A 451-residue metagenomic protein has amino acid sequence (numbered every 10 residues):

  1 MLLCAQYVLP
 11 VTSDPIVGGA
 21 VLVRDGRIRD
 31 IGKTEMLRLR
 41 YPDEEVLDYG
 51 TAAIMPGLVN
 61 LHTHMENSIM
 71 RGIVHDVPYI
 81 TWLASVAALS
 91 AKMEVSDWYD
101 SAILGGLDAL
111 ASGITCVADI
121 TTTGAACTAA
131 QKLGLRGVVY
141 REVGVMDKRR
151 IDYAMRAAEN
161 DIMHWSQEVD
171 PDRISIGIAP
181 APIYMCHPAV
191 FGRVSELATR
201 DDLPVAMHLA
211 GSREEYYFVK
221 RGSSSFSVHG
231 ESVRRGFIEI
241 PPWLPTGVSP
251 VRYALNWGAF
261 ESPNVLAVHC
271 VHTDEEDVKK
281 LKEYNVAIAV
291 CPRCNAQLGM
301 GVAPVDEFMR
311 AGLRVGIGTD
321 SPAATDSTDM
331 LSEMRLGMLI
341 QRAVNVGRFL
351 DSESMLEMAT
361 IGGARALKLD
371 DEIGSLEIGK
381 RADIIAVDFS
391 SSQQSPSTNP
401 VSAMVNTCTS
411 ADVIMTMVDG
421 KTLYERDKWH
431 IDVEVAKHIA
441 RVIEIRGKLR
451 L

Functional and structural regions predicted by a protein language model:
M1-G19, R24-R29, R40, L209 (+1 more regions): Active-site microenvironment of metallo-dependent hydrolases
M1-L3, L39-I80, I103, L107-A111: Replace "His-x-His-based motif
Q6, V21, G26, T51 (+15 more regions): Divalent metal-coordination and catalytic microenvironments
A53, R71-L135, R156-P171, R441-G447: Alpha-helical scaffold segments that flank or form the walls of functional sites
H64, T122, E142-M146, A179-I183 (+4 more regions): Active-site beta-loop-alpha junctions enriched in small/polar residues
I69-D100, V138-G144, R213-S262, L336-L350: Active-site gating loops and adjacent loop-to-helix segments of metal-dependent hydrolytic enzymes
T128, M155-A287, G299-V315, D371: Histidine/acidic residue-rich metal-binding segments in metalloenzymes
W257-F260, D306-S390, T407: His/Asp/Glu-enriched, well-ordered alpha-helical/loop segment that forms or immediately abuts the divalent-metal
